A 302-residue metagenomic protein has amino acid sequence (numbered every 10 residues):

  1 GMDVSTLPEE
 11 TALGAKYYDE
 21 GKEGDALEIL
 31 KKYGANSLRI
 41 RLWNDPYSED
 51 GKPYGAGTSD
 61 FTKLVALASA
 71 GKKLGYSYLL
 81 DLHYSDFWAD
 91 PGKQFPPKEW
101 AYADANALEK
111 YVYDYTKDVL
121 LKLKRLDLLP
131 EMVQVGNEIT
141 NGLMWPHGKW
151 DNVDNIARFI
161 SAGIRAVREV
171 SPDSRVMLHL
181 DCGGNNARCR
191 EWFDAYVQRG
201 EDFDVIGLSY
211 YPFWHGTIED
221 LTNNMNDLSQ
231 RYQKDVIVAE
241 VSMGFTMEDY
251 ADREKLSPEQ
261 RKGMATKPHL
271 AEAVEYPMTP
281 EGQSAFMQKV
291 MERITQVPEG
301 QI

Functional and structural regions predicted by a protein language model:
G1-K72, S77, S85-Y111, G207: N-terminal substrate-binding region of glycoside hydrolase catalytic domains
G1-V4, N36-I40, Y78-L82, E131-V135 (+3 more regions): Hydrophobic faces of well-ordered beta-strands that scaffold small-molecule active sites in alpha/beta enzyme cores
V4-L7, W43-D45, H83-F87, V135-T140 (+3 more regions): Active-site beta-loop-alpha junctions enriched in small/polar residues
S5-E9, L13-K16, L30, R39 (+8 more regions): Secreted glycan hydrolases and related glycan-binding modules that recognize and/or cleave
G24-L27, K31, R158, E169-R175 (+3 more regions): Glycoside hydrolase catalytic-domain groove-lining segments
P53-Y54, S59-V65, A89-F203, G216-M225: Active-site cleft segment of glycoside hydrolase catalytic domains centered on the general acid/base Glu
K73-Y76, L126, V170-P172, Y232: Helix C-cap/helix->beta junction micro-motif
W100-V112, P268-A285: A short acidic, glycine-rich active-site loop that binds or catalyzes chemistry on phosphate/adenosine moieties
